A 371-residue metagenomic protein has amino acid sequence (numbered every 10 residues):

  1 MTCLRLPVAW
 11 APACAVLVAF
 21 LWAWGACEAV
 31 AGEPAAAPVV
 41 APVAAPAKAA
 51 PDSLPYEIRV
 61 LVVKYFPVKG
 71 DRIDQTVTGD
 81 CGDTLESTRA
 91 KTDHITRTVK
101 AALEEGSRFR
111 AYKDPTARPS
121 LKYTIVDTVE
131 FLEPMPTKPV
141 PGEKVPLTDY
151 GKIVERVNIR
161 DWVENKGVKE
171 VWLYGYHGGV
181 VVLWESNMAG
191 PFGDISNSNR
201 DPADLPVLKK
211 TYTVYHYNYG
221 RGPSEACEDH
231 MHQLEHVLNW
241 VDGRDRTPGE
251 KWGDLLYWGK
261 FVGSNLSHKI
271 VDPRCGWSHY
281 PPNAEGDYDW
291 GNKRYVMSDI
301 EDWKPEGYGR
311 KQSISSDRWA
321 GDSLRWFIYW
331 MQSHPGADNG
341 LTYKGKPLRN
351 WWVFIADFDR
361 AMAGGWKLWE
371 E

Functional and structural regions predicted by a protein language model:
M1-C14: Bacterial N-terminal signal peptides that target proteins for export
P12-W24: Bacterial N-terminal signal peptides
G25, A29-G32: Boundary at the C-terminal end of the N-terminal hydrophobic targeting segment
P46-L85, D242-E371: Replace "(M1/M4/M9/M12/WLM)" with "(e.g., M1/M4/M8/M9/M12/M26/WLM)" and add "not limited to" to clarify scope
P46-W162, V182: Propeptide-to-catalytic entry region of secreted or membrane-anchored zinc metalloproteases
L54-V60, K166-W172, H177: Loop/turn elements at helix/coil->beta-strand transitions in domains of secreted/extracellular proteins
P191-N218: Active-site scaffold of zinc-dependent metalloenzymes
G220-V241: Active-site recognition of the HExxH zinc-binding catalytic motif
